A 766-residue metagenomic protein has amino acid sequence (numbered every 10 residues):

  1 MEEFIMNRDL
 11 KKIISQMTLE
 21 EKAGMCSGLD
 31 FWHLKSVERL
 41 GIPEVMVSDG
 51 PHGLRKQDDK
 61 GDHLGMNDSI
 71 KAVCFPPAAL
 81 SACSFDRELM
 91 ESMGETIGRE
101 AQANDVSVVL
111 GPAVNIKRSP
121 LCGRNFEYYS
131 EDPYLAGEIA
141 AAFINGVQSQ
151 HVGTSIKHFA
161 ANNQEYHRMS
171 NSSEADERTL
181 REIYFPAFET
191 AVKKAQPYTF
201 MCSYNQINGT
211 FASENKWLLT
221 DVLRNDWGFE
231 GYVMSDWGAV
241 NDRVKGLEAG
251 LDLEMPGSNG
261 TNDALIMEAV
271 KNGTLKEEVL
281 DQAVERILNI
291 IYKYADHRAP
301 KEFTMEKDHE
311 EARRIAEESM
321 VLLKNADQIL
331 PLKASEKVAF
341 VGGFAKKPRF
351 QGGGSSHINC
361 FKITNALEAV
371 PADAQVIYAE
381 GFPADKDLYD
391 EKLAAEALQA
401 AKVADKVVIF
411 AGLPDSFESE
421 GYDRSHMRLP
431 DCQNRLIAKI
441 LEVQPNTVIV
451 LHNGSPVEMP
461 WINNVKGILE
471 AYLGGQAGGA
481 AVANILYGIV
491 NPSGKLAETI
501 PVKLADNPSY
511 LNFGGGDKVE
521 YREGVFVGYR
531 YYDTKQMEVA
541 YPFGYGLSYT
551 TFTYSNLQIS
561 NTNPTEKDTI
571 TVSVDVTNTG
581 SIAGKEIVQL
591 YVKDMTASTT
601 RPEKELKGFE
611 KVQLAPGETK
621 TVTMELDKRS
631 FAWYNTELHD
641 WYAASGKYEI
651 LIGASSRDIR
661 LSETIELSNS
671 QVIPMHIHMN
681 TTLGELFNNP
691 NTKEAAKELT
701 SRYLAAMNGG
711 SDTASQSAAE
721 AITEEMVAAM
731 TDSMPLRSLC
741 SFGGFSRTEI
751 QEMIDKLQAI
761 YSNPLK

Functional and structural regions predicted by a protein language model:
M1-A632, K647-I652, S656: Glycoside hydrolase catalytic-domain context in secreted enzymes
L10-I13, I266, L496, M726 (+3 more regions): Generic structural signal of hydrophobic/aromatic residues within well-ordered alpha-helices of folded domains
S15, L19, F31, K271 (+10 more regions): Generic surface-pattern signal
G528, G544, S548, S581-A583 (+3 more regions): In a subset of proteins, long, contiguous C-terminal domains/tails are tracked
D627-Q671: Terminal connector regions
S668-N688: Low-complexity, Pro/Ser/Thr- and charge-rich linker/hinge segments at domain boundaries
T681-E752: Conserved, compact domain cores that house catalytic/ligand-binding motifs in diverse enzymes and effector modules
